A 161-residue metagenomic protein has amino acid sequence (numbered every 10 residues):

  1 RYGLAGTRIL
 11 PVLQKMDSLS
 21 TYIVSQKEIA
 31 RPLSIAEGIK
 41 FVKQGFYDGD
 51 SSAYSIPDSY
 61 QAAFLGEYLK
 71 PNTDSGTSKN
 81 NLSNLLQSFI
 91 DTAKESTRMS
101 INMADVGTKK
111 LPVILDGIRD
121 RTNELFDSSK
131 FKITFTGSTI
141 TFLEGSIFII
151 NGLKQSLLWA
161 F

Functional and structural regions predicted by a protein language model:
R1-F161: Extracytoplasmic
